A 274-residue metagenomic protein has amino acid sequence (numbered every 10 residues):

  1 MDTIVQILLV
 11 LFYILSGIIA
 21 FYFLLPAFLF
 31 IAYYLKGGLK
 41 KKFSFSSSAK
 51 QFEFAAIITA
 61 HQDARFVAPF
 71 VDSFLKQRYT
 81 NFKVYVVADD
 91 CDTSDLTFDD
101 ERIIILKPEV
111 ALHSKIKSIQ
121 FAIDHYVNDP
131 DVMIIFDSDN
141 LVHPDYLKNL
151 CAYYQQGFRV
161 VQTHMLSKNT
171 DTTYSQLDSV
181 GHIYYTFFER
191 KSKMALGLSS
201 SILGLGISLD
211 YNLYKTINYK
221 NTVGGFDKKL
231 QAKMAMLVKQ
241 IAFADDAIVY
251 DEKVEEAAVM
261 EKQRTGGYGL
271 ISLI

Functional and structural regions predicted by a protein language model:
M1-S48: N-terminal membrane-anchoring/stem segments of glycan-assembly enzymes
D72-N81: Short, acidic, metal-binding catalytic loop of nucleotide-sugar glycosyltransferases
S73, V87-T97, E109-L112, L141: A conserved acidic beta->alpha catalytic loop
K107, L112-S118, P144, N149-T222 (+2 more regions): Long helical/loop segments within the catalytic core of UDP-sugar-dependent glycosyltransferases, especially the large
Q120-V132: Active-site nucleotide-sugar/metal-binding loop of Leloir-type enzymes
D129-L141: Short beta-strand-to-loop acidic/aromatic patch adjacent to the donor-nucleotide binding site
G224-L230: Acidic donor-binding loop at a coil-to-helix junction in glycosyltransferase catalytic cores that engages
Q231-V249: Catalytic donor-sugar/metal-binding loop of nucleotide-sugar-dependent glycosyltransferases
